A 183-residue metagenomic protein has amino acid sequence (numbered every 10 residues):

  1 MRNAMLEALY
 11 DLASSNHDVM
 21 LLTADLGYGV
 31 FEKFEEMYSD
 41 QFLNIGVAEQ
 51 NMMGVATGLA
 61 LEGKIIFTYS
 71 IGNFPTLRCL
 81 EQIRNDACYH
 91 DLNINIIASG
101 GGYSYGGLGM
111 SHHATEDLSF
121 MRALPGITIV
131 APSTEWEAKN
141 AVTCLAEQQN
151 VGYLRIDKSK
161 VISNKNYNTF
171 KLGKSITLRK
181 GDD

Functional and structural regions predicted by a protein language model:
M1-S175, R179-G181: Thiamine diphosphate
